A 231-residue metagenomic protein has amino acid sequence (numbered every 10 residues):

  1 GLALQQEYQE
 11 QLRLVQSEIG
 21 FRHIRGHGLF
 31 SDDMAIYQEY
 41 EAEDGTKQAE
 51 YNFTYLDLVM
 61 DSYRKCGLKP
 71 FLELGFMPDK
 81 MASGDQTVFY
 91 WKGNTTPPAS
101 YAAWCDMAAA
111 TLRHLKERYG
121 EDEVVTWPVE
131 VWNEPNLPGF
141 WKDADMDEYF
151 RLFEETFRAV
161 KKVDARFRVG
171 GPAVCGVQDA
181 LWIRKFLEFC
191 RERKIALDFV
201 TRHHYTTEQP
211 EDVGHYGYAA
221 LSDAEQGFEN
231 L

Functional and structural regions predicted by a protein language model:
G1-H27: Boundary/entry segment of secreted carbohydrate-active catalytic domains
I19-F228: Substrate-binding cleft and catalytic face of glycoside hydrolase catalytic domains, especially the flexible beta-alpha
